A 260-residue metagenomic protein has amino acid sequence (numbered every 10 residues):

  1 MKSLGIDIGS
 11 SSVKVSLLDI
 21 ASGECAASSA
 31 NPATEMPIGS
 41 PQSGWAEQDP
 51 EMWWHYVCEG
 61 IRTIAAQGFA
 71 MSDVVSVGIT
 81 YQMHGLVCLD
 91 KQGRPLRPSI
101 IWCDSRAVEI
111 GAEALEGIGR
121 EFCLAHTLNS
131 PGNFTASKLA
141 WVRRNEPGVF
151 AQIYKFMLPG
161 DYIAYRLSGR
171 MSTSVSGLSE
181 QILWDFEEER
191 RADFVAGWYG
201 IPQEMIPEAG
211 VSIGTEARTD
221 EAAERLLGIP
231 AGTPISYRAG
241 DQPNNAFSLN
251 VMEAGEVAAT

Functional and structural regions predicted by a protein language model:
M1-R97, Q152, P207-E208, E224-R225 (+1 more regions): N-terminal glycine/serine-rich phosphate-binding loop of ATP-dependent small-molecule kinases, especially carbohydrate
I8-S10, F122-G240: Gly/Ser/Thr-rich active-site cleft segment
L18-D19, V87-D90, V142-R144, Y165-R166 (+2 more regions): Short beta-strand-to-turn element immediately C-terminal to the catalytic PLP-Schiff-base lysine in fold type I
A30-N31, I100-I101, G177: Residue-level structural signal for beta-strand termini and adjacent loop
W54-R62, A136-L139, G240-P243: Short, hydrophobic/amphipathic alpha-helical packing segments that form internal helix faces or helix-helix interfaces
D104: Carbohydrate-associated surface elements
E109-E113, N245-F247: Pocket-flanking alpha-helical
R225, T233-T260: Catalytic phosphate/nucleotide-handling subdomain of diverse soluble enzymes
